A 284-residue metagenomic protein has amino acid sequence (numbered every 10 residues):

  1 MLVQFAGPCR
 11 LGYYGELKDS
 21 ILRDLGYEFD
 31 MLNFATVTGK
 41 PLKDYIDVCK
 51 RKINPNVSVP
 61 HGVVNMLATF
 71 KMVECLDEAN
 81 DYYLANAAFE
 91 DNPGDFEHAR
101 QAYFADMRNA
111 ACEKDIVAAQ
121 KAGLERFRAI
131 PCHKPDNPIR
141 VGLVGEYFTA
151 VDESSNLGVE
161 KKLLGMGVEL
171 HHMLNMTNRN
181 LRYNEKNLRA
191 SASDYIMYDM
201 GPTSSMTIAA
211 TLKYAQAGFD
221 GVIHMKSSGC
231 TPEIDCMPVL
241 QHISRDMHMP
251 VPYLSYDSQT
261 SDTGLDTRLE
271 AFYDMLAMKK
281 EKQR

Functional and structural regions predicted by a protein language model:
M1-R284: An N-terminal assembly and electron-transfer interface module characteristic of large anaerobic redox and radical
